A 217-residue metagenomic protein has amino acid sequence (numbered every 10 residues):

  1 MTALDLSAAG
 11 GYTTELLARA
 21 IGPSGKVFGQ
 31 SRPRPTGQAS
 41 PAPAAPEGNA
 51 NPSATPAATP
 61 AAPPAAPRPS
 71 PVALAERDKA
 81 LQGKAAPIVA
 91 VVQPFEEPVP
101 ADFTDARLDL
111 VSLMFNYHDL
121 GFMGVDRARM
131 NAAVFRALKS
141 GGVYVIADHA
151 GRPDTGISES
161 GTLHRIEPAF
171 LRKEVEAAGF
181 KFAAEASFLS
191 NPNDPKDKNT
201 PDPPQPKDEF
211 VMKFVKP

Functional and structural regions predicted by a protein language model:
M1, P100-V111: A short acidic, Gly/Pro-enriched loop at the edge of an enzyme's catalytic core that lines a small-molecule cofactor
M1-A9: Conserved class I S-adenosyl-L-methionine
A18-G22, D126-S140: A short glycine-rich, Lys/Arg-flanked "PGG" loop and its adjoining helix->strand segment in the class I
F28, N131, G141-A150: Conserved beta-strand signature within the Rossmann-like core of class I S-adenosyl-L-methionine
P43-D105: S-adenosyl-L-methionine
L108-V125: A short SAM/SAH-binding and catalytic strip from SAM-dependent methyltransferases
I157-E185: Conserved Class I S-adenosyl-L-methionine
N193-P217: Core SAM-dependent methyltransferase catalytic element
